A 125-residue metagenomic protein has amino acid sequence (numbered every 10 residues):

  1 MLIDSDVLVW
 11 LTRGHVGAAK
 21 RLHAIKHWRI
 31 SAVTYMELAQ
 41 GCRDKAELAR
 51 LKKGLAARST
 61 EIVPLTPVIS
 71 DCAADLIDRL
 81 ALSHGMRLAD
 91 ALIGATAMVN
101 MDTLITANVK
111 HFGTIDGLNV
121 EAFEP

Functional and structural regions predicted by a protein language model:
M1-I30, Q40-G54: Short, well-structured N-terminal submotif of metal-dependent ribonuclease cores
I3-D6, S31, G85-R87, N108-V109 (+1 more regions): Histidine- and aromatic-rich ligand-binding microenvironments
D4-S5, L38, A73, A97 (+1 more regions): Generic structural signal for small/hydrophobic residues in well-ordered secondary structure, especially within
V7-L8, T34, I69, L92-I93 (+1 more regions): Alpha-helix capping/helix-boundary segments
A24, R58, I115-D116: Short, structured coil segments at secondary-structure junctions
S31, Y35, L48, S70-A73 (+1 more regions): A general structural signal for well-ordered alpha-helical segments in protein cores
T60-A107: Active-site neighborhoods of divalent-metal-dependent phosphate/nucleic-acid chemistry enzymes
V99-P125: Acidic, PIN/NYN-like endoribonuclease modules and their adjacent C-terminal/linker elements
